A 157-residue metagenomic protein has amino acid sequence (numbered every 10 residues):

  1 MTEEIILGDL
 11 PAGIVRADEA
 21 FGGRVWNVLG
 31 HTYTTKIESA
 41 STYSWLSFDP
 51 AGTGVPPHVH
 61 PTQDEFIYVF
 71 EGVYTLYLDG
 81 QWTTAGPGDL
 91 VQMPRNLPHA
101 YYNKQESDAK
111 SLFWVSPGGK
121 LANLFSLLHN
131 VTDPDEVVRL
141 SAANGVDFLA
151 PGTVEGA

Functional and structural regions predicted by a protein language model:
M1-R16, V154-A157: Basic/polar N-terminal segments that are highly enriched at the extreme N-terminus, encompassing both cleavable
E3-P11, W114-D133: A hydrophobic/aromatic-rich effector-binding and dimerization subdomain of bacterial HTH-type transcriptional regulators
R16-E19, G80-P98: Short acidic-glycine-tyrosine-enriched beta hairpin
A20-P57, Q63-D64: A short glycine-rich, His/Asp/Glu-containing loop-to-beta-strand
L46-P50, V59-L78, W114-S116: Short, conserved beta-strand element in jelly-roll/cupin
V55-P57, L78-T83: Short beta-strand segments
T75, R95-A122: Ligand-binding loop in jelly-roll beta-barrel domains
L124-A157: Acidic/histidine-enriched, glycine/proline-rich intrinsically disordered or flexible terminal extensions
